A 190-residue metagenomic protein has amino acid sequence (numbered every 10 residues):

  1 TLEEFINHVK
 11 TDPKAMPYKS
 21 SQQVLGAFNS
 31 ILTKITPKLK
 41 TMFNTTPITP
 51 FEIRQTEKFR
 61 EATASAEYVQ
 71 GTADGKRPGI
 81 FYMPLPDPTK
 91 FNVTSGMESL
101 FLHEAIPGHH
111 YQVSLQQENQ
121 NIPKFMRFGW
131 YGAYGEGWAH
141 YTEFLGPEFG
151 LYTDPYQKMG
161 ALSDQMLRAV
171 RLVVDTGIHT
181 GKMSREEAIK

Functional and structural regions predicted by a protein language model:
T1-K190: N-terminal maturation segment of proteins
